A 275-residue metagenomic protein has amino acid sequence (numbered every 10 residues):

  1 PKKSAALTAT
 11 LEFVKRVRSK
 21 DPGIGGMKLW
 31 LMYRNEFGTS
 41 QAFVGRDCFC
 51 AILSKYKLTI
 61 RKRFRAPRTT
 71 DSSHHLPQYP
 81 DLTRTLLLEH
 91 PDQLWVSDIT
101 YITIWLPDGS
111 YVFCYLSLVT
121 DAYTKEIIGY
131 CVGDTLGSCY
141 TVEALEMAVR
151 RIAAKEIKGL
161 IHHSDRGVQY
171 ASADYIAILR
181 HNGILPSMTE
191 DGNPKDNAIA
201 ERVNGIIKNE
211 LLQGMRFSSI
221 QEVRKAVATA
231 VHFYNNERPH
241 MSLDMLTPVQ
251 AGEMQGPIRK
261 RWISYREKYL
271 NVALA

Functional and structural regions predicted by a protein language model:
P1-P91, N193, V249-I258: Basic, flexible linker segments flanking DNA-binding modules in nucleic acid-interacting mobile-element proteins
S4-A5, W30, F64, N197 (+3 more regions): Residue-level detector of intrinsically disordered/flexible regions characterized by low predicted structural confidence
A6, L11, T69, Q78-Y79 (+6 more regions): Short, charged/polar low-complexity linear motifs in solvent-exposed/disordered segments
I24, I157-G159, R238: Short secondary-structure junction motifs
W30, G45, R65, T141 (+5 more regions): Sparse recognition of residues in long alpha-helices and their boundaries
G38-R46, A51-I60, S72-Q78, L82-A228 (+1 more regions): RNase H-like DDE/DDD metal-dependent nuclease/strand-transfer catalytic core used by mobile genetic elements
R180-I184, I206-A275: C-terminal domain-tail junction helix/linker
